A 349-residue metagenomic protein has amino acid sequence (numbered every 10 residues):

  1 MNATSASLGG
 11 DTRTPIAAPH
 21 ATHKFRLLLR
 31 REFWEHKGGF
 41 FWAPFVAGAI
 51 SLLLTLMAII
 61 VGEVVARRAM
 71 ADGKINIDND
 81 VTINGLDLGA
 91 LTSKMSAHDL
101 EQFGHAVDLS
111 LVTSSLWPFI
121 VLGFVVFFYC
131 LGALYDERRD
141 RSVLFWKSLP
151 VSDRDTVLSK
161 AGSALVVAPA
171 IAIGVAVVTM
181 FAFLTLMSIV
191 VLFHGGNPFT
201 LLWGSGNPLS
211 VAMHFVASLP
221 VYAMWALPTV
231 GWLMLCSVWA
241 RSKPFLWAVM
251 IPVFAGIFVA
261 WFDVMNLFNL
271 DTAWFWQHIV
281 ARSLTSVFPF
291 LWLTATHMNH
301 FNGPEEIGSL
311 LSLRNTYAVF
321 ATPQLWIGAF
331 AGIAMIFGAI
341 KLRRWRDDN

Functional and structural regions predicted by a protein language model:
S7-L27: Short, membrane-interfacial amphipathic segments enriched in basic
A21-T22, R30-A47, S242-A248: Membrane-interface helix starts
T55-I59, S93, E101-G123, G162-V238: Secretory targeting signals
L56-M57, V211-M213, K243-L293: Transmembrane helix segments
A66-C130, L134-E137, E305-F320, I327: Membrane-embedded or membrane-proximal helical elements that form or frame transporter/channel pores
Y129-K147, L158-A161: Transmembrane helix boundary and interhelical loop/hinge segments in multi-pass membrane proteins
S148-S152: Short helix-to-coil transition segments within interhelical loops that connect adjacent transmembrane helices
M224-A226, T294-N349: Alpha-helical transmembrane segments of multi-pass membrane transporters/translocases
